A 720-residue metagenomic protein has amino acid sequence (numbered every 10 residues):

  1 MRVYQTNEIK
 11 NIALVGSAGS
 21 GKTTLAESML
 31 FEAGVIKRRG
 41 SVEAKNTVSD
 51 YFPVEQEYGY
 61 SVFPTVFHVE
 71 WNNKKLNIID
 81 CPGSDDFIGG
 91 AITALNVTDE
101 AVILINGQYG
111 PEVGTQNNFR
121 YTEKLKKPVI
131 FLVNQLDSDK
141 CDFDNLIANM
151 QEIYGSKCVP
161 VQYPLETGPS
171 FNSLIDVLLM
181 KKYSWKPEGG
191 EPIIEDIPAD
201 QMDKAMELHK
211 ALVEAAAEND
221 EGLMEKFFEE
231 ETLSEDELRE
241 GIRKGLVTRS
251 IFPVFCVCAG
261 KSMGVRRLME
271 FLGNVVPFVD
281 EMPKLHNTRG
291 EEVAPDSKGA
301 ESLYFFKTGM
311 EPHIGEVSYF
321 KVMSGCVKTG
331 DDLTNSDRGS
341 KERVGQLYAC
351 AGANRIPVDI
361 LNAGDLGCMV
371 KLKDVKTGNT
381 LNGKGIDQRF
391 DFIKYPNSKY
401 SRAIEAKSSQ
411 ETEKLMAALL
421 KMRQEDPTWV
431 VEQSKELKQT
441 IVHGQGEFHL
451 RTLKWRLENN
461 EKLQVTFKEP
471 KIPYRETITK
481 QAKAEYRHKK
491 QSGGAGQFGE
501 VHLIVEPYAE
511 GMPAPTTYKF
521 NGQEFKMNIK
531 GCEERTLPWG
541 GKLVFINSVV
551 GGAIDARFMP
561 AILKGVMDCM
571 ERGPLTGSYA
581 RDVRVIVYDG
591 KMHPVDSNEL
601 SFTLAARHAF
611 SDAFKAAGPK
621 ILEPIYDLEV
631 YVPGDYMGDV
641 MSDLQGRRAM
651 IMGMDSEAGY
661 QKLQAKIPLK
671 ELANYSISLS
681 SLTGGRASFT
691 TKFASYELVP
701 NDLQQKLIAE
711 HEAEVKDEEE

Functional and structural regions predicted by a protein language model:
M1-I105, Y109-P111, P160, K204: P-loop NTPase switch module centered on the Walker A-proximal segment
M1-S20, G107-P312, L333, G367: P-loop NTPase catalytic nucleotide-binding module
Y4-N7, K45, D236-P253, P357-D365 (+1 more regions): Short, hydrophobic/aliphatic alpha-helical segments
T6-I9, T23, K45-N46, G59-F63 (+28 more regions): Amphipathic alpha-helical transducer elements in NTP-driven molecular machines
N46, N72-L76, N96-V102, A216-K226 (+2 more regions): Gly-rich Lys/Arg/Thr-decorated short loops/hinges at beta-loop-alpha junctions or inter-strand turns that position
N73-K75, D99-I103, K126-L132, T248-P253 (+3 more regions): Short, surface-exposed connector motifs at secondary-structure boundaries
I78-D80, F255-C256, V442-H443: Short hydrophobic beta-strand that contains or immediately precedes a catalytic carboxylate
N149, C158-P160, P164, G168 (+2 more regions): Accessory interaction regions appended to the cores of large information-processing enzymes
